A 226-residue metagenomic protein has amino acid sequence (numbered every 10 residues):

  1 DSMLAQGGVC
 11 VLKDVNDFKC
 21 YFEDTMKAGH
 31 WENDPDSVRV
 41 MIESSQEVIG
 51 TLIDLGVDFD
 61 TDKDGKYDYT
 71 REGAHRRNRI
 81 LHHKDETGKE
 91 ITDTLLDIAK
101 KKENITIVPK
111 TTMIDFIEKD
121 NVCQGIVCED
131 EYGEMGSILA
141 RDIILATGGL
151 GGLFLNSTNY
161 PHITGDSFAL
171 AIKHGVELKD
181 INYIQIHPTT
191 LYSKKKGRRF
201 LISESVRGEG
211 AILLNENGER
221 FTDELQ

Functional and structural regions predicted by a protein language model:
D1-E23, T61-K63, K84-Q226: Residues forming the flavin
D1-V57: Redox-cofactor-proximal catalytic regions of oxidoreductases
Q6, E32, T70-R79, T147-G149: Gly-rich Lys/Arg/Thr-decorated short loops/hinges at beta-loop-alpha junctions or inter-strand turns that position
G29-D36, N78-H82, G151, L155 (+1 more regions): Short coil/turn segments at secondary-structure junctions
E32-N33, V48-I49, H75-R76, S167 (+1 more regions): Short amphipathic alpha-helical patches
R39-R77, I212: A conserved beta-strand/loop capping segment in the N-terminal third of enzymes that catalyze redox or closely related
